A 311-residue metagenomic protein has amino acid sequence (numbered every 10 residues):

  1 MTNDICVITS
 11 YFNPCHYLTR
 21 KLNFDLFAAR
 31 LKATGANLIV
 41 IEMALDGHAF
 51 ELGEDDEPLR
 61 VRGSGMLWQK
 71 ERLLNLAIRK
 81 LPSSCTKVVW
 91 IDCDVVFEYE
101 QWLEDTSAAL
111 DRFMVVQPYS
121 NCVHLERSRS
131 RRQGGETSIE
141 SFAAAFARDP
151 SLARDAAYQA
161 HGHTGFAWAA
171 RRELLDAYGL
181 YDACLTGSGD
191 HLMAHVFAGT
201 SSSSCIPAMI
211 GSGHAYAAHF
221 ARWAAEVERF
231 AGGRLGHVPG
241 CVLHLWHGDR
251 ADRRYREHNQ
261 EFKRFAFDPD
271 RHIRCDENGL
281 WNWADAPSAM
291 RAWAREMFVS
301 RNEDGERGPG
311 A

Functional and structural regions predicted by a protein language model:
M1-T2, N13-F27, C184-A311: C-terminal catalytic/acceptor-binding lobe
N3-C6, A28-I41, D56-E57, C85-T86: Short loop->beta transition adjacent to catalytic acidic/histidine clusters or analogous donor-positioning motifs
T9-D25, A44, G65-Q69: Active-site beta-to-alpha loop of glycosyltransferases that engages the nucleotide-sugar donor
S10, I41, V116-N121, V238 (+1 more regions): Short glycine/serine/threonine-enriched helix-capping/active-site loop that flanks the nucleotide-sugar donor pocket
Y11, H16, R30-T34, I41-L52 (+1 more regions): A conserved acidic beta->alpha catalytic loop
E42-C85: Active-site-proximal specificity loops/subdomain of glycosyltransferases
S84-E98, V116: Short beta-strand-to-loop acidic/aromatic patch adjacent to the donor-nucleotide binding site
E98-G199: Conserved catalytic core of nucleotide-sugar-dependent glycosyltransferases
